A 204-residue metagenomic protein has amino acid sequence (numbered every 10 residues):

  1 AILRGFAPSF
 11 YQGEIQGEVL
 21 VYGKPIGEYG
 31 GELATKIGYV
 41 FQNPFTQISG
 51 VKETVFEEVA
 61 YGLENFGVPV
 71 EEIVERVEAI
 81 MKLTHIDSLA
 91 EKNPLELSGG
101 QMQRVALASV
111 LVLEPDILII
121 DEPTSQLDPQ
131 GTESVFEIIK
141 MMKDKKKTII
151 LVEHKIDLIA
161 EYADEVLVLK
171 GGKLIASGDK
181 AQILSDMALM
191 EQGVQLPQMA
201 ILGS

Functional and structural regions predicted by a protein language model:
E18-E32: ABC ATPase NBD Q-loop/coupling interface
E71-L89: Conserved ABC ATPase "signature" region
N93-L97, Q101: Conserved ABC ATPase signature
E114: Conserved catalytic motifs of ABC-family nucleotide-binding domains
L118-D121: Catalytic Walker B motif of ABC-type/P-loop ATPase nucleotide-binding domains
E153-H154: H-loop/switch region of ABC-family ATPase nucleotide-binding domains
K173-L196: Conserved beta-strand-loop-alpha-helix hinge in the C-terminal portion of ABC ATPase nucleotide-binding domains
